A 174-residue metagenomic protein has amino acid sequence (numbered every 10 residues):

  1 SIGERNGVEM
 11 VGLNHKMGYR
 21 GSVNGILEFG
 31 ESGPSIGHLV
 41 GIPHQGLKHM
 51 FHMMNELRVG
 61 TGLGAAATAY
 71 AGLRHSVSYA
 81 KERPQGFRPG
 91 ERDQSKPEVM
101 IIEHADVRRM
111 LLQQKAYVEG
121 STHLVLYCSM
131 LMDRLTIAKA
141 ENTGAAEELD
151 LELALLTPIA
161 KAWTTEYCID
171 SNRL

Functional and structural regions predicted by a protein language model:
S1-L174: Internal glycine-rich alpha/beta core junctions
